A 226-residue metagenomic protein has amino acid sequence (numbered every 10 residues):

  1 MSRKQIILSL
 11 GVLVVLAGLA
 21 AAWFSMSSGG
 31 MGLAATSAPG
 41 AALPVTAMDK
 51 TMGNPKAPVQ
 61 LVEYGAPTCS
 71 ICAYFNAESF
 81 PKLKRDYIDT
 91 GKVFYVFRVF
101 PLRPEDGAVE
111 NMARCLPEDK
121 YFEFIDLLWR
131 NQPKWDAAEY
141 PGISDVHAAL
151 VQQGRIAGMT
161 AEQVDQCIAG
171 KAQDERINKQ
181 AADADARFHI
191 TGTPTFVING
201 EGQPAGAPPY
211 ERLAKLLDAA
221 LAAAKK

Functional and structural regions predicted by a protein language model:
M1-A35, Y64-A66, Q152-K226: C-terminal cap of thioredoxin/glutaredoxin-like
G32-P44, P141-L150, L213: Periplasmic c-type cytochrome electron-transfer domains
A41, C115, C167: Functionally engaged cysteine thiol sites
A42-V59: A short beta-strand-turn-helix
V45, A77, N178-A181: Structural motif corresponding to alpha-helix initiation and N-cap regions
M52-N54, V62, D86-I88, H189: Generic structural signal for beta-strand residues in well-ordered domains
A57, G65-T68, A73-R155, A220-A223: Structural alpha/beta surface segment adjacent to cysteine/selenocysteine redox centers across thiol/disulfide enzymes
